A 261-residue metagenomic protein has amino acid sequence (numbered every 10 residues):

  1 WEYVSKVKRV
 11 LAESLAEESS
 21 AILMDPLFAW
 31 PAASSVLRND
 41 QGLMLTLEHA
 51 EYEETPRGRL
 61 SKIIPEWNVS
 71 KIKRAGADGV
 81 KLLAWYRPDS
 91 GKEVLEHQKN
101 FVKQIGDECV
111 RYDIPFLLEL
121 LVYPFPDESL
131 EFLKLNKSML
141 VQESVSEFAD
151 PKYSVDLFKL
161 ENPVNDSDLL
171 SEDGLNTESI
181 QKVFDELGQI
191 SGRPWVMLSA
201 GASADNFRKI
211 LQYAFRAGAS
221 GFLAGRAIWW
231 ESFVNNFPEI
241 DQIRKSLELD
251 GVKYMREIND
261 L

Functional and structural regions predicted by a protein language model:
W1-D78, L82-S90, S154, R193 (+4 more regions): Alpha/beta catalytic barrel-like cores
E2-E17, V36, E51, K62-V80 (+5 more regions): Alpha/beta enzyme core
I22-L23, F158-K159, L198: Extended hydrophobic secondary-structure segments that form protein cores and membrane-embedded regions
D40-L43, Y112-F116, Q189-S203: Short beta-strand/loop segments at the ligand-binding rim of alpha/beta enzyme cores
P56-R57, E93-V94, L133, L198-S199: A generic structural signal for short
E119, F158, G225: Conserved, mostly hydrophobic/aromatic
E161, N176, L198-S203, L247: Glycine- and other small-residue-rich loops at beta-strand/loop junctions that grip anionic moieties
